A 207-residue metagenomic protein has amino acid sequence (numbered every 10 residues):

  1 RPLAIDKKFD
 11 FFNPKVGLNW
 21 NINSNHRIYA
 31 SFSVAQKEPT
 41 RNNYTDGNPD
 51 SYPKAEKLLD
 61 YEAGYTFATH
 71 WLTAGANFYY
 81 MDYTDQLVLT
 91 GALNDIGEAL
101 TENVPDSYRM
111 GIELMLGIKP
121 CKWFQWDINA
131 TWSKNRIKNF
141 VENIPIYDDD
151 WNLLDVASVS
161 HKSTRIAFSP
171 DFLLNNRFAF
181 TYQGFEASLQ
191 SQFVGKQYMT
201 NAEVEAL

Functional and structural regions predicted by a protein language model:
R1, T40-N48, Q86-D95, S133 (+2 more regions): Outer-membrane beta-barrel translocator domains and adjoining extracellular loop/strand segments of Gram-negative
R1-N23, E38-P39, E142: Signature of Gram-negative outer-membrane beta-barrel scaffolds
P2-I5, T45-Y52, D60, G97-N103 (+3 more regions): Extracellular loop and loop/strand-boundary signature of outer-membrane beta-barrel proteins
D6-F12, P53-K57, T66, V104-Y108 (+2 more regions): Short sequence motifs at beta-strands and strand-loop junctions characteristic of Gram-negative outer-membrane
F11-K15, N48-D50, L58-E62, A99 (+1 more regions): Transmembrane beta-barrel architecture of outer membranes
N21, R27-S33, K54-M110, M115-K119 (+3 more regions): Membrane-embedded beta-barrel scaffold of Gram-negative outer-membrane proteins
Y29, T40-R41, A74-G75, D85-L87 (+2 more regions): Extended hydrophobic-aromatic, low-complexity segments
Y80-D82, E102-E203: Gram-negative outer-membrane beta-barrel transporters
